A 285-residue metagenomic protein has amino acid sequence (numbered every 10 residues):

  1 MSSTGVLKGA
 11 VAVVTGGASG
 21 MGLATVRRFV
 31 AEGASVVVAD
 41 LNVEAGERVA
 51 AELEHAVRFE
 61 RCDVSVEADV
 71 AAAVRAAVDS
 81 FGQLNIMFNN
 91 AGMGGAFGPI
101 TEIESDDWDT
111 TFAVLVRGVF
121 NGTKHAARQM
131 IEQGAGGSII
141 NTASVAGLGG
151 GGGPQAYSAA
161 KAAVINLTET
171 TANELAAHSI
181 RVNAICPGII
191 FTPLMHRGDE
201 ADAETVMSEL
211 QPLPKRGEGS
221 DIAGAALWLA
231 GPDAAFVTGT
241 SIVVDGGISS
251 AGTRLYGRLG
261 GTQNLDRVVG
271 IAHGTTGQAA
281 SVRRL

Functional and structural regions predicted by a protein language model:
T4-V37: Canonical Rossmann dinucleotide-binding motif of NAD(H)/NADP(H)-dependent dehydrogenases/reductases, specifically
V43-E44, C62-A72, S105, S220: The beta1-alpha1 cofactor-binding region of Rossmann-like NAD(H)/NADP(H)-dependent oxidoreductases
G98-I100, E104-F112, M207: Substrate-binding pocket helix/loop in short-chain dehydrogenase/reductase
T123, A160, T168: Active-site helix of classical SDR
R128, N173-A177, A235: Alpha-helical segment proximal to the catalytic Tyr-Lys
S144: Residue(s) in the substrate-gating loop at a strand-loop-helix junction that position the organic substrate next
A184, D202-V237, I242-G246, H273-L285: C-terminal helical subdomain
